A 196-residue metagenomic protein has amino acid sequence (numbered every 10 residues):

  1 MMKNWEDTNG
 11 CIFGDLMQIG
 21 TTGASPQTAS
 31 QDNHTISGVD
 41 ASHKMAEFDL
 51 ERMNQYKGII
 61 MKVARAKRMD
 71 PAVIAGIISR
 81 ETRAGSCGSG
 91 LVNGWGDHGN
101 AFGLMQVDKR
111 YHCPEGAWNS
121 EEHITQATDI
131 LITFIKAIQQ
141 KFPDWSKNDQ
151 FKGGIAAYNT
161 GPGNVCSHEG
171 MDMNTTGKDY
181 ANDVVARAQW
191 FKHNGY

Functional and structural regions predicted by a protein language model:
M1-G38, A46-N54, R65-K67, H98-G99 (+1 more regions): Non-catalytic cell-wall polysaccharide-engagement segments
K57-G58: N-terminal post-signal-peptidase region of extra-cytosolic proteins
M61, R65-F102: Secreted/periplasmic proteins that engage bacterial cell-wall peptidoglycan
